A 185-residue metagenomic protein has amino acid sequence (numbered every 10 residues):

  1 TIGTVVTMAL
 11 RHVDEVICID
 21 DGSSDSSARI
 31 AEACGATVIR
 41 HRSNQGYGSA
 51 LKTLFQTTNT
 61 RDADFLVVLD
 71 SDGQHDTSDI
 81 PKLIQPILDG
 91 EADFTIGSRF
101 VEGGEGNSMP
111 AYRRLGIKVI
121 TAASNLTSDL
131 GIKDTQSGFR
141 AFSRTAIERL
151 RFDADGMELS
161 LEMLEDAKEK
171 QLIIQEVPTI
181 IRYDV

Functional and structural regions predicted by a protein language model:
T1-T4, D25-C34: Acidic helix N-cap motif at the loop->helix transition within catalytic regions of sugar-transfer enzymes
T4-E15: Short, acidic, metal-binding catalytic loop of nucleotide-sugar glycosyltransferases
D20-A28, G73: A conserved acidic beta->alpha catalytic loop
A31, I87, A167-E169: Hydrophobic residues within well-ordered alpha-helices
H41-T60, F65, T77-M157, Y183-V185: Acceptor/aglycone-binding surface of glycosyltransferases and processive sugar-polymer synthases
L130-G131, F152-D155, L164-R182: Catalytic donor-sugar/metal-binding loop of nucleotide-sugar-dependent glycosyltransferases
